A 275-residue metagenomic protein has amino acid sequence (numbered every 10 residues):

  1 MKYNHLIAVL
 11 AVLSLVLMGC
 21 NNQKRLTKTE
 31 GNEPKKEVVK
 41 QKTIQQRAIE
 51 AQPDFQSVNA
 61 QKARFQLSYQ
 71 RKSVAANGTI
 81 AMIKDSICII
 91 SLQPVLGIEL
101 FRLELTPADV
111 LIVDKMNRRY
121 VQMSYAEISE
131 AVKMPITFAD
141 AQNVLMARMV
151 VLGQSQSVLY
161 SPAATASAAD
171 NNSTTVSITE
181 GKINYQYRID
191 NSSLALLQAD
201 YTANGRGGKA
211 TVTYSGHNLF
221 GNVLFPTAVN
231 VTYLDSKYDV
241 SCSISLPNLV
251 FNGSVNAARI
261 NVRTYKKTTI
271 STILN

Functional and structural regions predicted by a protein language model:
M1-V9: Bacterial N-terminal signal peptides that target proteins for export
V16-G19: C-terminal motif of bacterial Sec signal peptides marking the signal peptidase cleavage site
N21-S73, S271-N275: N-terminal leader/targeting segments and the immediate start of mature chains
V58-K62, A75-N77, S91, L105-P107 (+3 more regions): Extended beta-sheet lipid-handling architectures
S73-T79, S86, L100, N117 (+1 more regions): Beta-strand-dominated lipid-handling architectures at cellular/organellar boundaries
I87-A139: An acidic-aromatic
M116-N184, T264: Flexible, processing/modification-adjacent segments and terminal tails in exported/periplasmic/extracellular proteins
S157-K267, T272: Gly/Pro-enriched, hydrophobic low-complexity segments that function as extracytoplasmic propeptides/linkers
